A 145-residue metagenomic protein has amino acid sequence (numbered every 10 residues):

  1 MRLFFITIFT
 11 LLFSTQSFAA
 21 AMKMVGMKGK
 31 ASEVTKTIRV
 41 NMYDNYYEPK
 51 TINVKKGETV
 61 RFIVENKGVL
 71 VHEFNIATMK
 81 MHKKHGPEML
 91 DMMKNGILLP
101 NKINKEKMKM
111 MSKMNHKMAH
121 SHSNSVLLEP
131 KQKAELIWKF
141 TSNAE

Functional and structural regions predicted by a protein language model:
M1-T7: Positively charged n-region of N-terminal signal peptides that target proteins for export
T15-A19: Sec/Tat signal peptide C-region and signal peptidase I cleavage site
A20-G26, M42, Y46, R61 (+3 more regions): Extracellular/periplasmic metallocenter environments
K30-V60: N-terminal edge beta-strand
E73-A77: Beta-strand signatures of extracellular beta-sandwich domains
T78-K84: Short edge-strand/loop segments of extracellular domains
H85-M108: Extracellular/luminal beta-rich ligand-recognition and adhesion surfaces characterized by aromatic-Gly/Pro-enriched
